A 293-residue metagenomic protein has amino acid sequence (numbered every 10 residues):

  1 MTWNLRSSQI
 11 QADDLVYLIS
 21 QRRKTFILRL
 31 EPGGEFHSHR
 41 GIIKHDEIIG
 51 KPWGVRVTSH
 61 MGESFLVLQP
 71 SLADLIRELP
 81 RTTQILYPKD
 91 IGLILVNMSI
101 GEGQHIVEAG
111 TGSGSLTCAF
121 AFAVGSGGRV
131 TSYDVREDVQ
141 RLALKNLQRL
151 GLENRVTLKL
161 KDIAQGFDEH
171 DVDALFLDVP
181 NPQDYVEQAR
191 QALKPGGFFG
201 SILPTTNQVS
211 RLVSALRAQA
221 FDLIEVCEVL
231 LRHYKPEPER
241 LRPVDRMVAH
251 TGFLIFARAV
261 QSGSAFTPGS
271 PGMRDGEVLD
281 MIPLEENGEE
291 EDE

Functional and structural regions predicted by a protein language model:
M1-Q69: N-terminal auxiliary segments of SAM/dcSAM-dependent transferases
W3, Q183, Q188-F253, Q261: C-terminal substrate-binding/active-site "lid" region of AdoMet-derived donor-dependent transferases
G101-G112: Conserved class I S-adenosyl-L-methionine
Q104, G128, G197: Glycine-centered, small-residue-biased loops immediately flanking beta-strands in adenine/cofactor-binding cores
S113-S126, R190-Q191: Conserved SAM-binding loop of SAM-dependent methyltransferases across substrates and taxa, primarily the Class I
V124-G125, L152, L193-G197: Helix-to-beta-strand junctions that scaffold the AdoMet/dcAdoMet cofactor pocket in Class I SAM-dependent enzymes
G127-Y133: Short beta-strand element of Class I
Y133-P182: S-adenosyl-L-methionine
